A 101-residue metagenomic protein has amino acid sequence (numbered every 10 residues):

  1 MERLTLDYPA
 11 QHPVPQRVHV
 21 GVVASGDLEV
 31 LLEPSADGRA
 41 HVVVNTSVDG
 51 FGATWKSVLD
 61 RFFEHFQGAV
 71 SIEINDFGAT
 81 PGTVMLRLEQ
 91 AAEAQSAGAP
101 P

Functional and structural regions predicted by a protein language model:
M1-P101: N-terminal intrinsically disordered, cationic/polar leader segments that include organellar targeting peptides
